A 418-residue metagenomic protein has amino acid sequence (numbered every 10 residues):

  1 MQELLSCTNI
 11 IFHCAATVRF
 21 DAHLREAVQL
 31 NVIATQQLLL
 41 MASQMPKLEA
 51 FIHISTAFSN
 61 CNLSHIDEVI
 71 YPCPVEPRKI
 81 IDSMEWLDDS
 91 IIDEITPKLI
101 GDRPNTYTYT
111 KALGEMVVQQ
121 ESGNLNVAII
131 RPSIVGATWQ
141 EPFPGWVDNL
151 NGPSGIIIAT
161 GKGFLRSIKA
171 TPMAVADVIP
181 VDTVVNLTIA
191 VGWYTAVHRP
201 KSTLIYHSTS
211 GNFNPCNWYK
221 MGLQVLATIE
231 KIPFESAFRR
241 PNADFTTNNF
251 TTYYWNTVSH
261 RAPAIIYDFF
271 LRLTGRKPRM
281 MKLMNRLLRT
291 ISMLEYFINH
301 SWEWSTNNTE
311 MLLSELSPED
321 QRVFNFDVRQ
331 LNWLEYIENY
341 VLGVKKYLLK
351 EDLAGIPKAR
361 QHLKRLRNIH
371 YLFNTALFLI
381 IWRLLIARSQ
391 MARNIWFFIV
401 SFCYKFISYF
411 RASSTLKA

Functional and structural regions predicted by a protein language model:
M1-I33, S43-M45, N62-L63: NAD(P)H-binding glycine-rich loop region in Rossmannoid oxidoreductase-like domains and their noncatalytic homologs
I10, E26-Q37, E49, I54-F58 (+1 more regions): Glycine-rich NAD(P)-binding loop of the Rossmann-fold in SDR/ketoreductase-type enzymes
F12, A57-N62, T106, G114 (+6 more regions): Eukaryotic endomembrane system proteins
F20, A57-S64, V135-A137: Conserved catalytic-site region of short-chain dehydrogenase/reductase
H23, D93-P104, L125-V191, R199-S202 (+1 more regions): A conserved pocket-lining segment of Rossmann-fold NAD(P)-dependent short-chain dehydrogenase/reductase
L40-Q44, I70-R131, G136-A137: Active-site Tyr-X1-5-Lys
V191-M293, S301, S305, M311-E315 (+5 more regions): Mid/C-terminal beta-alpha module of Rossmann-like enzyme folds, strongest in SDR-family dehydrogenases/epimerases
F250-A264, R360-S408: Alpha-helical bilayer-embedded segments of polytopic membrane proteins, i.e., transmembrane/intramembrane helices
